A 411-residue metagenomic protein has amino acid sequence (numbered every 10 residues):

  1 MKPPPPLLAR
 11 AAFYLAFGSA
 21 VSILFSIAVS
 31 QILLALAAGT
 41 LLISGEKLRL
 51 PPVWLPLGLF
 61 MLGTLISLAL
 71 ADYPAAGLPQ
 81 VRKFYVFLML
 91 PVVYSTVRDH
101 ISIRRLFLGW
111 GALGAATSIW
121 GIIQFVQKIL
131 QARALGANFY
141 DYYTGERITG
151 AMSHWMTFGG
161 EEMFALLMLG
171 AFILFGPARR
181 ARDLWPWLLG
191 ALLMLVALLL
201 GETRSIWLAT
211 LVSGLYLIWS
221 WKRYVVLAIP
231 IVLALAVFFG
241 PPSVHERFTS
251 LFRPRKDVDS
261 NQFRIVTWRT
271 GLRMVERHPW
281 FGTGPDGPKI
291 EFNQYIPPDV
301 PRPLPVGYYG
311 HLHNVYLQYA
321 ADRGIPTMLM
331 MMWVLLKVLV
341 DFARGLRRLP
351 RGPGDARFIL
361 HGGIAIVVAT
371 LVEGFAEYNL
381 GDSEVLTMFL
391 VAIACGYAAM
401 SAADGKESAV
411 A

Functional and structural regions predicted by a protein language model:
M1-P79, L88, S95-G111, G176-W185 (+2 more regions): Transmembrane signal-anchor hairpin modules in multi-pass inner-membrane enzymes, especially those that act on
A11-S19, P56, L192, G310 (+1 more regions): Loop-to-helix entry and N-terminal half of a specific, functionally important transmembrane alpha helix in multi-pass
A12-A16, N138-A151, L304-L317: Juxtamembrane membrane-water interface segments that cap and precede transmembrane helices
F13, L36-L42, V334-K337, L360-A411: Transmembrane alpha-helices of multi-pass inner-membrane enzymes
I27-S44, V81-P91, F158-L166, W207-L215 (+3 more regions): Membrane-embedded alpha-helical segments of multi-pass membrane proteins, especially the transmembrane helices
R104-T144, G150-S220, A228-A234, F239 (+4 more regions): Alpha-helical transmembrane segments of multi-pass inner-membrane proteins
I119, V126, G201, I218-S260 (+3 more regions): A membrane-periplasm/extracellular boundary helix in multi-pass inner-membrane enzymes that assemble envelope glycans
R255-R269, F281-R323, L346: Long extracytoplasmic/lumenal interhelical loops at the membrane interface of multi-pass membrane proteins
